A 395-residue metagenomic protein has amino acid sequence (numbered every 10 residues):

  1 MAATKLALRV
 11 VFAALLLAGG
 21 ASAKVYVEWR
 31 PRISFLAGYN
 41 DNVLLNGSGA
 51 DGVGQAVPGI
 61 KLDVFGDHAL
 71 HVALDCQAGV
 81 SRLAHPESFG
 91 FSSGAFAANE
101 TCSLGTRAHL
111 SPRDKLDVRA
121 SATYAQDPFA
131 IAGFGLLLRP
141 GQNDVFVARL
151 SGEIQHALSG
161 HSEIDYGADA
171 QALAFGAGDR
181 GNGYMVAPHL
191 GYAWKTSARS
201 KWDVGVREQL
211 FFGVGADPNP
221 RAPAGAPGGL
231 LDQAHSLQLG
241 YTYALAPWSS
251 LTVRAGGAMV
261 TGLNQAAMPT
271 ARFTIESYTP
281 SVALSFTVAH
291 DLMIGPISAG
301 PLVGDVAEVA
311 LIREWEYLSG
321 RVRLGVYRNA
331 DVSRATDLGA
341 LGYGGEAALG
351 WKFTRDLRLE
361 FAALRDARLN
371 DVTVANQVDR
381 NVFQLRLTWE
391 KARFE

Functional and structural regions predicted by a protein language model:
M1-L6: N-terminal secretory signal peptides that target proteins for export/translocation
A7-A18: Bacterial N-terminal signal peptides
A23-E395: Gram-negative and organellar
